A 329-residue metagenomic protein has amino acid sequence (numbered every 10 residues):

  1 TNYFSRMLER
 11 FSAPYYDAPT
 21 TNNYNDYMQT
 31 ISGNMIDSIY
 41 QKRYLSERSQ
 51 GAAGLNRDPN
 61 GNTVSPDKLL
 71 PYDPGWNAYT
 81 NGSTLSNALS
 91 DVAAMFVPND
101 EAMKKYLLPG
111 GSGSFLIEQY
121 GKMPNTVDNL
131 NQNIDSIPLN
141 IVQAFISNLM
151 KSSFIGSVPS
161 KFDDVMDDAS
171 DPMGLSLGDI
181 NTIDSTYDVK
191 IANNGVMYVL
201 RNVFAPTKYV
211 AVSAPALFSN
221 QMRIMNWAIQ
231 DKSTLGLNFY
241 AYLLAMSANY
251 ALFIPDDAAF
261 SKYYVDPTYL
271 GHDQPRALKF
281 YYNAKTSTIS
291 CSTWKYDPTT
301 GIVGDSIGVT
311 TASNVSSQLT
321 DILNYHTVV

Functional and structural regions predicted by a protein language model:
T1-V329: Mature, structured domains of secreted/extracytosolic soluble proteins
